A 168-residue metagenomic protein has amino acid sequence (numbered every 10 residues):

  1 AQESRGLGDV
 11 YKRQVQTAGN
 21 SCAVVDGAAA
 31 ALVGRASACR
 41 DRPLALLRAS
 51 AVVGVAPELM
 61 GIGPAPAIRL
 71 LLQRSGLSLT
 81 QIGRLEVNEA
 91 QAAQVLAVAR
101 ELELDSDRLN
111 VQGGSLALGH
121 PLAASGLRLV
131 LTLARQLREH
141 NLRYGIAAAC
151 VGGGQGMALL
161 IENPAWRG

Functional and structural regions predicted by a protein language model:
A1-Y11: Single conserved hydrophobic/aromatic residue that forms the stacking wall/gate of nucleotide- or nucleobase-binding
R13-A29, R48-R74, G83, V87-E89 (+1 more regions): Active-site pocket-shaping loop/turn-to-helix segments
A23-L44: Channel- or pocket-lining gating/hinge segments that regulate access to a cavity or pore
A31-S37, R100, P121-L142, L160-I161: Active-site-proximal alpha-helical scaffold in enzymes
C39-D41, R69-R84, L102-D105: Phosphate/pyrophosphate-binding loops at sites that engage ATP/ADP/AMP, CoA/4′-phosphopantetheine, polyphosphate
R42-V52, T80-E89, R108-G114, R143-C150: Beta-strand segments within the central parallel beta-sheet cores of soluble alpha/beta enzyme folds
P57-P64, E89-D107, P121-S125, M157-P164: Short glycine/threonine-rich loop-to-helix capping motif typified by GTGT followed within a few residues by an Asp-Pro
